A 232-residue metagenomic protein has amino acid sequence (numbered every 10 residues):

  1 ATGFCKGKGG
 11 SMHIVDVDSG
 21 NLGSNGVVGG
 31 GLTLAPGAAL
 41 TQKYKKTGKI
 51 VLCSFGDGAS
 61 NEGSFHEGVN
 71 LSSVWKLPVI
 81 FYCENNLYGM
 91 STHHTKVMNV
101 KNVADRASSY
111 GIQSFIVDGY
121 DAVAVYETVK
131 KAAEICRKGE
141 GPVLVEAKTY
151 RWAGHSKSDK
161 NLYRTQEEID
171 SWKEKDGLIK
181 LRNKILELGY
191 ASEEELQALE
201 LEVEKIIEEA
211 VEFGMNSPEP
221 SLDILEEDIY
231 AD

Functional and structural regions predicted by a protein language model:
A1-W75, K96-N99, A104, S109-G111: Cofactor-binding active-site loop characterized by glycine-rich and histidine/acidic residues
D18, F55-N61, C83-G89, H94 (+2 more regions): Acidic, glycine-rich active-site loops and adjacent beta-strand->loop/helix elements that engage anionic groups
G26, G63-E67, S91-K96, E127 (+1 more regions): Short acidic, glycine/serine/threonine-rich loops at helix termini
K43-T47, N99-K131, E174-E200: Conserved thiamine diphosphate
I50-F55, I80-Y82, L144-E146: Structural motif
S73-C83: A glycine-rich helix N-cap at a beta->alpha junction
L87-T92, I112-V117, L162-D170, E195: Short beta-alpha connecting loops at secondary-structure transitions that line or flank enzyme active sites
I135-D232: Glycine/aspartate-rich loop-and-adjacent alpha/beta segment that forms the canonical ThDP
